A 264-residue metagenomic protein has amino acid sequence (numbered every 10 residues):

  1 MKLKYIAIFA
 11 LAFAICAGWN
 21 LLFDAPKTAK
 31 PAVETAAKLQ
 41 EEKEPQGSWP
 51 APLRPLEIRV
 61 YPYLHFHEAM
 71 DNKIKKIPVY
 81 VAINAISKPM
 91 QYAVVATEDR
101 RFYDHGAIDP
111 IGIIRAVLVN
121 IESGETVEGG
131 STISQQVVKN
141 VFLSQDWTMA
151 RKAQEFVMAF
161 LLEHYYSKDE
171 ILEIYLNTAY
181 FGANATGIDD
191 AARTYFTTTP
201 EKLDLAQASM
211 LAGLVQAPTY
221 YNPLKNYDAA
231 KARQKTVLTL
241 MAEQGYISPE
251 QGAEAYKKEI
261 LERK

Functional and structural regions predicted by a protein language model:
K2-K264: Juxtamembrane regions of bacterial inner-membrane/periplasmic proteins, predominantly the peptidoglycan biogenesis
